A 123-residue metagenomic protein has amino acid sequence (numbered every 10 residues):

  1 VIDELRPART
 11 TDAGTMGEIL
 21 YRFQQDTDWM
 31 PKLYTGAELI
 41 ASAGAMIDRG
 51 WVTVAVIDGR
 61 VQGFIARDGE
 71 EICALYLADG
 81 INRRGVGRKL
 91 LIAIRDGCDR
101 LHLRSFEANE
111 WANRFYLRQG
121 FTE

Functional and structural regions predicted by a protein language model:
V1-T11: Conserved N-terminal entry element of GNAT/NAT acetyltransferase domains
A13, G17-G44: Conserved GNAT-fold acetyl-CoA-binding loop/helix
S42-V54, E71: A short helix-loop-beta-strand connector motif used in the catalytic cores of GNAT acetyltransferases and, in some
G50-A66: Conserved beta-hairpin
I65-R67, F121-T122: Short hydrophobic beta-strand motif reused across regulatory alpha/beta modules
I72-R83, S105-F106: A short, internal acetyl-CoA/4′-phosphopantetheine-binding micro-motif in the GNAT/acyltransferase core
L77, R83-D96, R114-R118: Conserved acetyl-CoA-binding loop-helix of GNAT-fold acetyltransferases
D96-A108: Conserved GNAT acetyl-CoA-binding A-motif
